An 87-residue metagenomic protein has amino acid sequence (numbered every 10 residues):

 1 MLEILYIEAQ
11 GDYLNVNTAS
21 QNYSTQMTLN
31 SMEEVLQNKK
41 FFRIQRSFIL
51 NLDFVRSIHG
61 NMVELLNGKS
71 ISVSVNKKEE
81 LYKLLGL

Functional and structural regions predicted by a protein language model:
M1-L66, S70: Conserved binding/recognition cores within well-folded domains
K78-L81: Basic, Lys/Arg-enriched C-terminal extension of HTH/homeodomain DNA-binding domains
G86-L87: Tandem repeat protein-protein interaction scaffolds, dominated by ankyrin-repeat arrays but also generalizing to other
